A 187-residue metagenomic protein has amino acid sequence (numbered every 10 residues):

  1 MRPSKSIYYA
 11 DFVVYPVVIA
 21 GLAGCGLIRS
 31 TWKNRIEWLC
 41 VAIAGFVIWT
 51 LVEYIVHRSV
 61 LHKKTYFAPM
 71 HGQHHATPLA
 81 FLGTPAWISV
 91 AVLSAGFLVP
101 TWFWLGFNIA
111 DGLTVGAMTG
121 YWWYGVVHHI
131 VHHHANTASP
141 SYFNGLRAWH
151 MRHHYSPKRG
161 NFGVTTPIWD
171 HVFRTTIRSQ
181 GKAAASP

Functional and structural regions predicted by a protein language model:
M1-S30: Topogenic membrane-insertion module of multi-pass membrane proteins
P3-I7, T65-L93: Juxtamembrane helix-capping/reentrant segments at transmembrane boundaries
V14-C25, G83-W102: Core segments of transmembrane alpha-helices that mediate helix-helix packing or line hydrophobic substrate/ligand
A23-V41, V99-G112: Helix-coil boundary and interhelical linker segments in multi-pass alpha-helical membrane proteins
A44-L61, V115-H133: Transmembrane alpha-helical segments that form the membrane-embedded catalytic/substrate-channel core of multi-pass
L61-P78, S141-M151, Y155: Cytosolic, membrane-interface loops and tails of multi-pass inner-membrane proteins
T101-V127, S179-P187: Hydrophobic alpha-helical transmembrane segments and immediately flanking/interface helices in integral membrane
H133-P187: Membrane-proximal soluble regions of multi-pass membrane proteins
